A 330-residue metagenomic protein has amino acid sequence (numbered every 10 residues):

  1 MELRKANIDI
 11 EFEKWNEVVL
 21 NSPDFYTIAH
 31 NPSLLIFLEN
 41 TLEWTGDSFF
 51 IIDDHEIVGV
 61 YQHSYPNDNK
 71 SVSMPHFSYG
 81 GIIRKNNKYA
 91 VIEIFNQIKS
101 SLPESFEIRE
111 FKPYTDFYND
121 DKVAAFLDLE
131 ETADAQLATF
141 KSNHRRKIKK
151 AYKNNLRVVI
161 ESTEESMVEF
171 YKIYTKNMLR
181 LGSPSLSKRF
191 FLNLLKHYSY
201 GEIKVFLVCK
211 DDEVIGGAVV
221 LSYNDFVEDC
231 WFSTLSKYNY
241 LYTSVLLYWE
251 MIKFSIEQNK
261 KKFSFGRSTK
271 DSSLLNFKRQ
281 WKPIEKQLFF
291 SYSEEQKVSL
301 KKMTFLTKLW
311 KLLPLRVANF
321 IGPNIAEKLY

Functional and structural regions predicted by a protein language model:
E2-D54, Y61-N69, F111-D120, A124-Y240: A conserved beta-strand-loop-helix scaffold within acyl/acetyltransferase catalytic domains
W44-G46, S100-S105, I203, K260: Short, high-confidence coil segments that cap the C-terminus of an alpha-helix and link into the following beta-strand
F50, I57-P66, F77, K85 (+2 more regions): Aromatic (often tryptophan-rich) hydrophobic motifs at membrane interfaces
S64-N69, P113-Q136, K260-Y330: Active-site/acyl-donor-binding loops of N-acyltransferases
V72-S78: Residues forming anionic-ligand binding surfaces in small-molecule and nucleic-acid pockets of primarily soluble enzymes
I82-K85, D134: Acyl-group handling in specialized metabolite and lipid biosynthesis
N87-F126: Non-catalytic accessory segments adjacent to catalytic cores
I108-R109, E161, K188, F265 (+1 more regions): Residue-level detector of family-conserved "landmark" positions at structurally sensitive sites
